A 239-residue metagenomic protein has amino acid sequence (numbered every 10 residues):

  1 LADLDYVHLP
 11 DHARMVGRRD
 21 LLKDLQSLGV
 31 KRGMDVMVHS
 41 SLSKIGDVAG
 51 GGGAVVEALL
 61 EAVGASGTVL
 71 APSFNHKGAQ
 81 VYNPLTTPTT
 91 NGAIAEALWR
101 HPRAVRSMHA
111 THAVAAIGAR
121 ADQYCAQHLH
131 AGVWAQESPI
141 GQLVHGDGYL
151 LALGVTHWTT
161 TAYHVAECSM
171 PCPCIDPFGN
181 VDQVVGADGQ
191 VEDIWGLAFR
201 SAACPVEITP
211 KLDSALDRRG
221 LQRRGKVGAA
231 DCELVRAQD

Functional and structural regions predicted by a protein language model:
L1-D239: N-terminal and secondary-structure boundary signal
